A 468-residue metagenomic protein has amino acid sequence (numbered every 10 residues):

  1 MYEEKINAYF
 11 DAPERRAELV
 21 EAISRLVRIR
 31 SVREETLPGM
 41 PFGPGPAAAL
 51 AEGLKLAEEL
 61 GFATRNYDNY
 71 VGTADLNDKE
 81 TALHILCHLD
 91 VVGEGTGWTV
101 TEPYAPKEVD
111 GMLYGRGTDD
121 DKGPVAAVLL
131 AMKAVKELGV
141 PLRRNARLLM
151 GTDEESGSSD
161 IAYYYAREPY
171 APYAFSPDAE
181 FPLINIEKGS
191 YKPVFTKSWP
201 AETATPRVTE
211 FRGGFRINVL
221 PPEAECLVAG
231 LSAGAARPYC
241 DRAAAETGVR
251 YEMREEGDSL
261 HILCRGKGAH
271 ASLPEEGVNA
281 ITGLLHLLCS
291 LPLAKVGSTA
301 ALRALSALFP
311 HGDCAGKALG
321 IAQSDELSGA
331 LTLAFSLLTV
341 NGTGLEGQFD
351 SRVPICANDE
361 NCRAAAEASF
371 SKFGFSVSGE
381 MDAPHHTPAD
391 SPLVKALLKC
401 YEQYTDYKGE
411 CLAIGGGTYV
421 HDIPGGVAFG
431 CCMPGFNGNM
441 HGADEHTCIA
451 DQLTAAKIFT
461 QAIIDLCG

Functional and structural regions predicted by a protein language model:
Y2-R116, E137-L142, C264: Acidic/His- and Gly-rich active-site-bordering loop/insert found across diverse amide/peptide-bond hydrolases
G53, G268, S272-G342, Q348 (+2 more regions): An extended, acidic, His-containing surface patch that forms the Zn2+-binding/catalytic region of metallohydrolases
A63-Y67, E252-E256, F335, C411-L412: Short beta-strand
N69-Y70, C87-L89, T118, T152-D153 (+6 more regions): Fold-independent oxyanion-binding glycine-rich loops and adjacent beta-strand/coil segments at enzyme active sites
G72-A74, C226, D258-R265, E346-F349 (+1 more regions): A generic structural motif
A82-M150, S156, P172, G442-T454: Active-site metal-coordination/substrate-binding segment of hydrolases, especially metallo-dependent peptidases
D121-P200, A233, R237, D241 (+2 more regions): Acidic/histidine-rich catalytic neighborhood of metal-dependent amide-processing enzymes
I186-R212, I217-K267, A271-L333, N358-G374: Acidic-enriched catalytic cores of C-N bond-cleaving enzymes acting on peptides and small amides
